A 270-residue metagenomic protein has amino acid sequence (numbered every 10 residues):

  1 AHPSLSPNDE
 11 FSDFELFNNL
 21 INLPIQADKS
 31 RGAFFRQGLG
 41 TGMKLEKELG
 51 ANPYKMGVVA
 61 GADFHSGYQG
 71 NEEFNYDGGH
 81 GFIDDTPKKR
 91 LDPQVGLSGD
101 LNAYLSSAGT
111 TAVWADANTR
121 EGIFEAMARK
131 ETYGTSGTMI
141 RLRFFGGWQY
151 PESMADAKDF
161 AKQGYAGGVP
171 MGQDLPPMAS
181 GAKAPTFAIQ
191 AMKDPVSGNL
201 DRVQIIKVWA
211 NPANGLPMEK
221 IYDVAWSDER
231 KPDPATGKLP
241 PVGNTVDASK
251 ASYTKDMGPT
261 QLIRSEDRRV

Functional and structural regions predicted by a protein language model:
A1-V270: C-terminal functional module detector
